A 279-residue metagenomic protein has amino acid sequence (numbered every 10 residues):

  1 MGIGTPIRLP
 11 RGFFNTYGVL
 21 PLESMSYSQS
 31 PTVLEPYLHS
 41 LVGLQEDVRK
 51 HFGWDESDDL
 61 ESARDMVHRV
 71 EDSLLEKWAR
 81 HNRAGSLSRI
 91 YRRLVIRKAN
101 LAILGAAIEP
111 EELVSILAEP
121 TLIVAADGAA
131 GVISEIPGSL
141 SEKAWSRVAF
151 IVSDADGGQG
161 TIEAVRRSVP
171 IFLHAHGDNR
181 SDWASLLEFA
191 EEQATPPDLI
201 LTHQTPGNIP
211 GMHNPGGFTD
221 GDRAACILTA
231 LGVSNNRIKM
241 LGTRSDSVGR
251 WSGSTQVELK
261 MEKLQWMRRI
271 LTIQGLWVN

Functional and structural regions predicted by a protein language model:
G2-L101, P110-V114, V248-N279: N-terminal donor/sugar-recognition subdomains of glycan-related enzymes, prototypically the membrane-proximal stem
R80-G85, R89, R93-K98, P120-L122 (+1 more regions): Acidic/Gly/His-enriched mid-domain segments of enzyme catalytic cores or analogous surface patches that mediate
A102-I108, D127, H213-C226, N235-W251: Glycine-rich anion-binding loop/nest that anchors nucleotide
A106-P110, Q159, P170-I171, K239 (+1 more regions): C-terminal catalytic "cap/lid" subdomain
I123-V124, E258: Short N-terminal micro-motifs specific to bacterial/archaeal maturation and metal-cluster initiation sites
P137, A190-A194, G242, L271-V278: Structural signal for hydrophobic packing residues in well-ordered secondary-structure cores of soluble enzyme domains
I200-L201, R237-G242, N279: A structural signal for short, well-ordered beta-strand segments and their strand-loop junctions that often border
